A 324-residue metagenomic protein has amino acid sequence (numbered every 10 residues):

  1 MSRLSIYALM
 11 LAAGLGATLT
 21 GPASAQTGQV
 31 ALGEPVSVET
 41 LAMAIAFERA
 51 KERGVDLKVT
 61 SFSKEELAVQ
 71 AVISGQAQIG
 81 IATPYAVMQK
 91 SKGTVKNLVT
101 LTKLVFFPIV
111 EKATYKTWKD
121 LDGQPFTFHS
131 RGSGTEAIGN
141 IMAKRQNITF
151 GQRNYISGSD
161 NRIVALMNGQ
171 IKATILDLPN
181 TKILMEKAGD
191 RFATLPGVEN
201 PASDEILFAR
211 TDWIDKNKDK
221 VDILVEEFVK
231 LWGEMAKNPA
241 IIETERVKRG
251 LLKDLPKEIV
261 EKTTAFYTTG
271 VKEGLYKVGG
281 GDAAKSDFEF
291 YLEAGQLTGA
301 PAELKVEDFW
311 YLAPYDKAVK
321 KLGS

Functional and structural regions predicted by a protein language model:
M1-S5: Positively charged n-region of N-terminal signal peptides that target proteins for export
Y7-T18: Bacterial N-terminal signal peptides
T18-A25: Sec/Tat signal peptide C-region and signal peptidase I cleavage site
Q26-I156, I163-A165, K172-L178, R191-F192 (+1 more regions): Short, glycine-/small- and polar/acidic-enriched structural segments that line small-molecule recognition paths
P84-Y85, G158-L252: Pocket-lining segment of extracytoplasmic ligand-binding domains
T102-P108, S203-L207, T211-D212, D287: Small-molecule pocket liners
N217-A300: Secondary-structure end/capping motifs
F288-S324: Conserved C-terminal helix/tail region of periplasmic/extracytoplasmic solute-binding proteins
